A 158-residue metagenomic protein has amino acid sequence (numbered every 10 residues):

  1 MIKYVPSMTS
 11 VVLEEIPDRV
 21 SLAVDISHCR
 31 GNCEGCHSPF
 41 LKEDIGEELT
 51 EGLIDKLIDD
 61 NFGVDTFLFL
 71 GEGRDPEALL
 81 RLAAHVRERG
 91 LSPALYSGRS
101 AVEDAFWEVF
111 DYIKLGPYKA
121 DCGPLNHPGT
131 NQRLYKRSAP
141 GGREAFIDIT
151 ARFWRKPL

Functional and structural regions predicted by a protein language model:
M1-D25, R30, E34, S38-E43: N-terminal [4Fe-4S]-dependent radical SAM core
G31-E34, A120, G142-R143: Short, acidic Gly/Pro/Ser/Thr-rich loop/turn segments
H37-L49, N61-P76, R89-V102, Y112-R137: Core AdoMet radical
T50, I54, L79: Aromatic/hydrophobic pocket-lining residues that form the small-molecule binding cavity in soluble enzyme cores
P76-V86: N-terminal active-site wall of soluble small-molecule enzyme domains
F106-E108: A conserved, positively charged/aromatic
S138-L158: Charged phosphate-binding loop/patch that engages nucleotide di/tri-phosphates or the phosphate backbone of nucleic
